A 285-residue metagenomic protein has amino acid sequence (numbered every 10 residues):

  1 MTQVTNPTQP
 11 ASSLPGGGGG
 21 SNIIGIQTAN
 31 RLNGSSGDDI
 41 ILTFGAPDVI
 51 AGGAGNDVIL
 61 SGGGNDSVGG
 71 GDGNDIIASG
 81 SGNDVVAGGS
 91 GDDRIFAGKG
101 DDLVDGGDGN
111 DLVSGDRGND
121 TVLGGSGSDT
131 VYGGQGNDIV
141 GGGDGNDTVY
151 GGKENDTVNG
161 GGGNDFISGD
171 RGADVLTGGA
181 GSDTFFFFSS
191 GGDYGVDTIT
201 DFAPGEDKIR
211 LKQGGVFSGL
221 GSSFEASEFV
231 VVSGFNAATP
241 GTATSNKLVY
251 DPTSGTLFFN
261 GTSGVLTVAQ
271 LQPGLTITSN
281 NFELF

Functional and structural regions predicted by a protein language model:
T2-A54, V58: N-terminal segments that cap or nucleate solenoid repeat domains
G16-G17, G25, N33-G34, T43 (+17 more regions): Glycine-centered beta-turn/loop sites at beta-strand termini
N22-I23, L60, A78, I95-F96 (+7 more regions): Short, solvent-exposed secondary-structure boundary motifs
T28, G37, S81, R117-D120 (+2 more regions): Short small/polar-residue motifs
A29, D38, P47, N56 (+14 more regions): Consensus positions within tandem repeat domains that build extended binding/scaffold surfaces
V58, I76, V85, R94 (+7 more regions): Well-ordered beta-strand positions in beta-sheet-rich domains
S182-F285: Acidic glycine/aspartate-rich repeat arrays in secreted/surface proteins
